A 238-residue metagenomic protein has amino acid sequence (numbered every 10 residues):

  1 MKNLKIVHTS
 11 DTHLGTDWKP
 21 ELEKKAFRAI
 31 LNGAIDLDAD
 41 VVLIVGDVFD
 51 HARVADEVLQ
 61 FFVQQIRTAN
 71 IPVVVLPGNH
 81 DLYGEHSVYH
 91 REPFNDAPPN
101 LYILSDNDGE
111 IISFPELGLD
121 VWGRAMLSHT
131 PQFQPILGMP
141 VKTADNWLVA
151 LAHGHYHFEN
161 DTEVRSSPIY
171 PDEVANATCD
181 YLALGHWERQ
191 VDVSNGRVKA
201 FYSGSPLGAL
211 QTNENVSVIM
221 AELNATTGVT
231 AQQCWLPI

Functional and structural regions predicted by a protein language model:
M1-V63, P135: N-terminal active-site segment of His-dependent metallophosphoesterases
K2, L117, T227-V229: Residue-level signal for beta-strand positions within conserved beta-sheet cores that form or flank
V7, D120-W122, I219: Conserved beta-strand elements of the Class I
A34-D38, A69, K142-D145, M220 (+1 more regions): Glycine-rich phosphate-binding loop signature in dinucleotide/nucleotide-binding domains
V42, L182, A231-C234: Generic beta-strand hydrophobic packing signal
V45, F61-Q64, D192, M220-N224: A general secondary-structure boundary signal
A52-L210, N215: His/Asp/Glu-rich metal-coordinating catalytic cores of metallo-dependent phosphodiesterases/hydrolases acting on
L210-I238: C-terminal functional module detector
